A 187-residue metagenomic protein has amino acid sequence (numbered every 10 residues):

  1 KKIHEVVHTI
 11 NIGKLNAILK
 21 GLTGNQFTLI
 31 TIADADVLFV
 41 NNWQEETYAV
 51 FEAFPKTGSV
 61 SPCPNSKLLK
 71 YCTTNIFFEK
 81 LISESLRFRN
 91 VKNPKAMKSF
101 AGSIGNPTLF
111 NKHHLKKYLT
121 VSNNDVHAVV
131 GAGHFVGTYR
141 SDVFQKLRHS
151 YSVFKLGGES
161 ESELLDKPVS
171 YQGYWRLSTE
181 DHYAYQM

Functional and structural regions predicted by a protein language model:
K2-I12: Conserved donor nucleotide-binding strand/loop of the catalytic core
H4, T28, G58: Conserved acidic residues
L15-L29: Active-site nucleotide-sugar/metal-binding loop of Leloir-type enzymes
F27-L38: Short beta-strand-to-loop acidic/aromatic patch adjacent to the donor-nucleotide binding site
F39-V40, L68-Y71, Y185-Q186: Short catalytic/ligand-binding loop motif for oxyanion handling, primarily in non-cytosolic enzymes, centered on
Q44-R140: Conserved catalytic core of nucleotide-sugar-dependent glycosyltransferases
H113-M187: C-terminal catalytic/acceptor-binding lobe
